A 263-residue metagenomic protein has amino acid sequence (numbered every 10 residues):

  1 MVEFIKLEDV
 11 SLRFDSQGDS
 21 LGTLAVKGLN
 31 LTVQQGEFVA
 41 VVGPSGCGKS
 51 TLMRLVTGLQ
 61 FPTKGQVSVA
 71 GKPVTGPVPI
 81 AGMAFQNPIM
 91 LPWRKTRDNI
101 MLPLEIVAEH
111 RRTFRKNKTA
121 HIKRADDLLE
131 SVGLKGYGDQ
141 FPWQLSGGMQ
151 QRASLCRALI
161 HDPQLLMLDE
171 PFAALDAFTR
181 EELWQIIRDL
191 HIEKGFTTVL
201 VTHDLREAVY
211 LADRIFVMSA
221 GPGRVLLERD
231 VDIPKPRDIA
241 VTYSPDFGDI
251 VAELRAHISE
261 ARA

Functional and structural regions predicted by a protein language model:
V42-P44: The feature captures the beta-strand-to-loop junction immediately N-terminal to the Walker
T57: Helix-to-loop junction immediately C-terminal to a conserved catalytic motif
G65-P77, T113: Conserved ABC transporter NBD signature motif
M101, E105-A108, R112-Y137, D189: Conserved ABC ATPase "signature" region
Q140-W143, H161: Conserved signature/switch motifs of ABC ATPase nucleotide-binding domains
L155: Hydrophobic anchor residue at the start of the ABC signature
L166-D169: Catalytic Walker B motif of ABC-type/P-loop ATPase nucleotide-binding domains
